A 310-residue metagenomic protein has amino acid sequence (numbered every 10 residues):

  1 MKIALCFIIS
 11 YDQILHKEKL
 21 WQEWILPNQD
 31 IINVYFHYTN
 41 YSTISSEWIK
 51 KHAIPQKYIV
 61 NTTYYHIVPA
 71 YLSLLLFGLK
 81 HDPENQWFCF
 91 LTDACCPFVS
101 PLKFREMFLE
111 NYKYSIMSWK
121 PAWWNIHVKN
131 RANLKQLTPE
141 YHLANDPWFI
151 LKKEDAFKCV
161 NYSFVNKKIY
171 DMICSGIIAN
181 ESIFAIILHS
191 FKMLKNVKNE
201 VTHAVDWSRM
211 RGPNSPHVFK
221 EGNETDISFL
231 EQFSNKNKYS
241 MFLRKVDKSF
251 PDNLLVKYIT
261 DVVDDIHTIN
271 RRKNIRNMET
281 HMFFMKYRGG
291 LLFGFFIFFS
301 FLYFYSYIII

Functional and structural regions predicted by a protein language model:
M1-F301: ER/Golgi luminal nucleotide-sugar-dependent glycosyltransferases, focusing on the catalytic module
Y305-I310: Juxtamembrane boundary at the C-terminal end of a transmembrane helix
